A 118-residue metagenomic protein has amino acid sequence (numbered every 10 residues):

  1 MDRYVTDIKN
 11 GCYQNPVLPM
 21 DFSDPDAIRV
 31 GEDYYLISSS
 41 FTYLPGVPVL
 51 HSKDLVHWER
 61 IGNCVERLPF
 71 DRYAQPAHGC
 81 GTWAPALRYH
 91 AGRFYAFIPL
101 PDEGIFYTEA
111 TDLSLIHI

Functional and structural regions predicted by a protein language model:
M1-N10: Blade/loop signatures of beta-propeller domains
V17-M20, A77-H78: Surface loop/turn motifs at the tips and blade-to-blade linkers of beta-strand repeat domains
I28-Y43, L50, W83-P101, I105-E109: Hydrophobic core segments of beta-strands in well-ordered, beta-rich domains
S38-E66: Beta-propeller domains
E59-R93, L100: Blade-loop segments of beta-propeller domains
I116-I118: Conserved small/polar residues in nucleotide/adenosyl-binding loops
